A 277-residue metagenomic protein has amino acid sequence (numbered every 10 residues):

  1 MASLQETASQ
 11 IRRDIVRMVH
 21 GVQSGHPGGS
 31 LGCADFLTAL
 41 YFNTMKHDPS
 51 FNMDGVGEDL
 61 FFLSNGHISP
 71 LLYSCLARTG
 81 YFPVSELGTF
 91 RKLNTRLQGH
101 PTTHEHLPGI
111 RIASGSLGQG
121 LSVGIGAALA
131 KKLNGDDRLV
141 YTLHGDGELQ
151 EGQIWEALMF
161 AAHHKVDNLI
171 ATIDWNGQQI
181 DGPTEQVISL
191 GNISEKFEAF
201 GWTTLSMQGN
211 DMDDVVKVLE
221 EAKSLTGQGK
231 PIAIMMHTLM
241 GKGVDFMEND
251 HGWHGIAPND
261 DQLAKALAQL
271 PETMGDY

Functional and structural regions predicted by a protein language model:
E6-S9, C33: Flexible, compositionally biased loop and terminal segments
A8-S24, D174-N176: N-terminal capping segment at the start of a domain
I15-M18, S30-H163: Cofactor-binding active-site loop characterized by glycine-rich and histidine/acidic residues
G25-P27, L87, A233, Y277: Flexible, glycine/charged-enriched surface loops at secondary-structure junctions
P70, L149-Q150, Q178-Q179, M240-V244: Short, active-site-adjacent cap segments at secondary-structure transitions
Y73-C75, T102, Q153-W155, D181-E185 (+2 more regions): Short acidic, glycine/serine/threonine-rich loops at helix termini
L107-G109, A113-S116, L121-T226: Thiamine diphosphate
M212-Y277: Glycine/aspartate-rich loop-and-adjacent alpha/beta segment that forms the canonical ThDP
